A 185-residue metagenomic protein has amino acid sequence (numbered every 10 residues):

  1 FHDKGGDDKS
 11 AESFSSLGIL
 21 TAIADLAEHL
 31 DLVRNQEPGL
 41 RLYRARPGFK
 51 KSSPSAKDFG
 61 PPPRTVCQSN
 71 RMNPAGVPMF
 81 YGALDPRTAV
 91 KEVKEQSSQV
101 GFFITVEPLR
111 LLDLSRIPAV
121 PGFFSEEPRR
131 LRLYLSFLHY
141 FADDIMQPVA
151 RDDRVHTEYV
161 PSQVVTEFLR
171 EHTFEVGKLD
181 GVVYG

Functional and structural regions predicted by a protein language model:
F1-G39, R44-N73, S97-G185: Active-site and NAD+-binding cores of ADP-ribose-processing enzymes
G76-G82: A short, exposed loop/beta-hairpin motif centered on an aromatic-Gly-Thr core
A83-R87, Y159: Conserved structured core elements
P86-S97: Short active-site loop/helix that positions an aromatic residue
